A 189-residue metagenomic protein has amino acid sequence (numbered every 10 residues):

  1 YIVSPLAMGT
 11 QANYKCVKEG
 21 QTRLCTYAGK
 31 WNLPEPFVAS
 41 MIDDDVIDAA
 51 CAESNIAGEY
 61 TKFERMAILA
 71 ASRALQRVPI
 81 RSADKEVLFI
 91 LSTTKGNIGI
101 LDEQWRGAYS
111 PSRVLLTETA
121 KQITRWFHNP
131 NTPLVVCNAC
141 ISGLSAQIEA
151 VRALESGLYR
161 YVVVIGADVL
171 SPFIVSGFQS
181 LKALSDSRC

Functional and structural regions predicted by a protein language model:
Y1-P133, R152, S171, S180-C189: Conserved "HGTGT" condensation-loop signature of ketosynthase/thiolase-family condensing enzymes that catalyze
I68-R77, L134-G166: Active-site-proximal alpha-helical scaffold in enzymes
I174: Short beta-loop-alpha junction of Rossmann-like oxidoreductase domains
